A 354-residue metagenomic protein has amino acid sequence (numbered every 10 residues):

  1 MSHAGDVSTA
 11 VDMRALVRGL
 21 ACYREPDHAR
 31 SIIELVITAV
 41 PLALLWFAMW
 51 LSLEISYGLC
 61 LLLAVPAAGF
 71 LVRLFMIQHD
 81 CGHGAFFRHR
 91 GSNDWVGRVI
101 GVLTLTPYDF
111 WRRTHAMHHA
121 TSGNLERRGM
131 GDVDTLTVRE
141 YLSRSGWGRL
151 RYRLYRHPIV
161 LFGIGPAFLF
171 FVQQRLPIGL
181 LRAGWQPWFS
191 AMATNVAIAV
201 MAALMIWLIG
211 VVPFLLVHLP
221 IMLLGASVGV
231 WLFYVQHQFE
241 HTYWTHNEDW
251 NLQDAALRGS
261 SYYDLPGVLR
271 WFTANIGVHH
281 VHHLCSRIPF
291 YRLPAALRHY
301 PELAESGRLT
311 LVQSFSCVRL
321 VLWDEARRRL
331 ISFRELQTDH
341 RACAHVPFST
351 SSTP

Functional and structural regions predicted by a protein language model:
M1-L16, H157-F171: Short, charged cytosolic
M1-R14, L330, C343-P354: Transit-peptide-like, low-complexity N-terminal presequences and other terminal intrinsically disordered regions
A15-L16, W50-V65, N124, F214-V217 (+2 more regions): Short, motif-level signal for alpha-helix interfacial/capping segments enriched in acidic residues and aromatics/proline
V17-D27, I178-L180, A296: Cytosolic juxtamembrane amphipathic/interface segments immediately preceding and feeding into a transmembrane helix
E25-L74, G97, V102-L105, Y152-F168 (+1 more regions): Alpha-helical bilayer-embedded segments of polytopic membrane proteins, i.e., transmembrane/intramembrane helices
L71-A191, H241-L330: Membrane-embedded catalytic scaffold of the fatty acid hydroxylase/desaturase
G229-T245: Transmembrane alpha-helix/helix-exit interface in multi-pass inner-membrane proteins
V312, T338-D339: C-terminal functional modules
